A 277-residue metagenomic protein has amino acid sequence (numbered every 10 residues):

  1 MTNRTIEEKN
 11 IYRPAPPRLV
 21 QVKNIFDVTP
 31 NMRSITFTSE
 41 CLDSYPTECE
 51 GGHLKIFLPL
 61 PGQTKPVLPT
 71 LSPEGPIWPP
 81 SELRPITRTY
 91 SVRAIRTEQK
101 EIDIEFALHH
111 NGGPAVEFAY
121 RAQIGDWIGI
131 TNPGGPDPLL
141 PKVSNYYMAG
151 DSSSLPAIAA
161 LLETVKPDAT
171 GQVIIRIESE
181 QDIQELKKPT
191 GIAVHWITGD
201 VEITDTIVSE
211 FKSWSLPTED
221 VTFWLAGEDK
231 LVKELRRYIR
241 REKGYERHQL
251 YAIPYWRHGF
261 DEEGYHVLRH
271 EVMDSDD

Functional and structural regions predicted by a protein language model:
M1-D277: Extended, composition-driven regions rather than compact fold-specific motifs
